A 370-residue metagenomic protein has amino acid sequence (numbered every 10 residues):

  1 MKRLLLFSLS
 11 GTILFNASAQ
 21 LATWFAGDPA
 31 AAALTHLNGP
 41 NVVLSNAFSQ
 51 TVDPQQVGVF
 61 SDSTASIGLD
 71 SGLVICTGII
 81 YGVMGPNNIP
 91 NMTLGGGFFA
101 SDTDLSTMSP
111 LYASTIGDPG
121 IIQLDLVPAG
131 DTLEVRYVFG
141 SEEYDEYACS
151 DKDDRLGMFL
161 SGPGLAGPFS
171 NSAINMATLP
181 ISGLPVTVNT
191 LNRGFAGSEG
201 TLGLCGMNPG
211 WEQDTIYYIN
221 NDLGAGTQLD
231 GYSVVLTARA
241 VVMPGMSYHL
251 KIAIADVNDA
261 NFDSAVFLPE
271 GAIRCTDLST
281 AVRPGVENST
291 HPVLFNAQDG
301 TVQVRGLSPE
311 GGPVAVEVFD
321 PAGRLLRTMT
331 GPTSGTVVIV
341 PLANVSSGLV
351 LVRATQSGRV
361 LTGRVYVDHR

Functional and structural regions predicted by a protein language model:
M1-W24, T280-P284: Bacterial Sec-dependent N-terminal signal peptides
Q20-S279: Aromatic (Trp/Tyr/Phe) and Gly/Pro-enriched flexible surface segments
G157-F159, A315-F319: Beta-strand signatures of extracellular beta-sandwich domains
D230, T328-S334: Short beta-strand segments within Ig-like beta-sandwich modules, predominantly Fibronectin type-III
G245-S247, G311-P313, V345-L349: Extracellular Ig-like/FN3 beta-sandwich strand-entry sites
R274-P309, R324, D368-R370: Residue-level detector of functionally pivotal "anchor" positions at catalytic/ligand-binding pockets or at interdomain
Q303-R305, T333, V338, A343 (+1 more regions): C-terminal tail/sorting-segment detector
V318-L326, V350: Short, glycine-anchored, charge-dense loop/turn motifs used at functional sites
